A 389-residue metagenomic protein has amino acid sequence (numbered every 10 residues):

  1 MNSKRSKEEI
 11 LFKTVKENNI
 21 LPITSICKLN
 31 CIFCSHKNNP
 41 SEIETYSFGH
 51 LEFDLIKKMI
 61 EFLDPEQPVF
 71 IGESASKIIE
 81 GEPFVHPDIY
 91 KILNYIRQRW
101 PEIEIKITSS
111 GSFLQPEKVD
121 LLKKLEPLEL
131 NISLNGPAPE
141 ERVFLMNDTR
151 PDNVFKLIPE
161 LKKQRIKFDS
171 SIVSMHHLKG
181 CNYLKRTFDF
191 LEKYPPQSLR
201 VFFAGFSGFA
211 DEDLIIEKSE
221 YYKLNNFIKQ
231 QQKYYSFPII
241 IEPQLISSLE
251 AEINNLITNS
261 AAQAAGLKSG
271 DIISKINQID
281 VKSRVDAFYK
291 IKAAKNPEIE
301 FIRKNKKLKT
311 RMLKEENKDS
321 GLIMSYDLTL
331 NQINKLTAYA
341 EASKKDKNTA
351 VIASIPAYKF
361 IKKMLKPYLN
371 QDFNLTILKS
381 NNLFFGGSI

Functional and structural regions predicted by a protein language model:
K7-L51: Canonical Radical SAM [4Fe-4S] cluster-binding loop centered on the CxxxCxxC motif and its immediate flanking residues
N38-F53, L63-H86, I96-L114, E126-F155 (+2 more regions): Core AdoMet radical
E66-G72, D152-D211, L224-I241: Conserved C-terminal portion of the radical SAM core fold that forms the substrate/S-adenosylmethionine-binding
H86-R97, L125-N131, G180-S198, I253-A262: Short, electropositive alpha-helical surface patch
S110, I352-Y358: Structural motif
Q230-K233, I246-S247, F288-T329: PDZ-domain C-terminal substructure recognizer with occasional recognition of PDZ-binding tails
I239-S269: PDZ/PDZ-like groove recognition
A262-R284: Conserved PDZ fold ligand-binding element
